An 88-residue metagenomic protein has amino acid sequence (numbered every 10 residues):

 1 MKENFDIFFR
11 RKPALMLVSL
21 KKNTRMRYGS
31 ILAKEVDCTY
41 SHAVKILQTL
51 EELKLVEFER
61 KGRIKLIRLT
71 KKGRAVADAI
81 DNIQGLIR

Functional and structural regions predicted by a protein language model:
M1-E3, R74-R88: Amphipathic alpha-helical dimerization/coiled-coil segments that flank or bridge DNA-binding/regulatory modules
M1-M16: Short alpha-helical segments that sit at the start of domains
F8, N23-T24, K61: Helix-turn-helix/winged-helix DNA-binding modules
A14-S19, A75: Pre-recognition alpha-helix immediately N-terminal to the DNA-recognition helix within helix-turn-helix or winged-helix
V18-T24, D81: Short, locally clustered residues in the helix-turn-helix/winged-helix DNA-binding domain
R25-K34: Short acidic, hydrophobic short linear motifs in intrinsically disordered regions
D37-E52: Short amphipathic alpha-helical interaction segments
L53-G62, R68: Beta-hairpin "wing" of winged helix-turn-helix
